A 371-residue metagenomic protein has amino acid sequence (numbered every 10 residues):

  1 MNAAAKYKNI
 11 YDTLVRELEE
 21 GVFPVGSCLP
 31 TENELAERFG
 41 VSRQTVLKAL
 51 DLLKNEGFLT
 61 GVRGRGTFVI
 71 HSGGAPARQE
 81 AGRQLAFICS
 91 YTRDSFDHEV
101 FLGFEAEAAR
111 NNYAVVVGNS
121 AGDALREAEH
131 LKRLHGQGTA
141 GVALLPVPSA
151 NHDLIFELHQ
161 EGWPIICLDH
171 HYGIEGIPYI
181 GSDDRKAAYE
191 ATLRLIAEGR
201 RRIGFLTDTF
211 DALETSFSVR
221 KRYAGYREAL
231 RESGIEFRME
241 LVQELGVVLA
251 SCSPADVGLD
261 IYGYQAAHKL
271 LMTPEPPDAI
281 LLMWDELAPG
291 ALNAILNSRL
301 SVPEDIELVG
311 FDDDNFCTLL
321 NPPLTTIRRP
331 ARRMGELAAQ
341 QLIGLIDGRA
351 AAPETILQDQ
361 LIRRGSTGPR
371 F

Functional and structural regions predicted by a protein language model:
M1-G40, P76-Q79: Extreme N-terminal segment that seeds HTH/winged-HTH DNA-binding domains in transcriptional regulators
N2, E37-R38, D51-V115: HTH-adjacent hinge/linker in prokaryotic transcriptional regulators
N2, T13-V22, E56, A81 (+4 more regions): Bacterial carbohydrate/catabolite-sensing allosteric modules
K6, A49, M283: Residues within the DNA-recognition helix of helix-turn-helix
L29-P30, L35-E37, V46, L53 (+2 more regions): Append "Primarily bacterial transcriptional regulators
A86-I88, A143, L281, V309: Structural motif
A121-A124, L145-A150, D285-E286: Short beta->alpha connector loops
